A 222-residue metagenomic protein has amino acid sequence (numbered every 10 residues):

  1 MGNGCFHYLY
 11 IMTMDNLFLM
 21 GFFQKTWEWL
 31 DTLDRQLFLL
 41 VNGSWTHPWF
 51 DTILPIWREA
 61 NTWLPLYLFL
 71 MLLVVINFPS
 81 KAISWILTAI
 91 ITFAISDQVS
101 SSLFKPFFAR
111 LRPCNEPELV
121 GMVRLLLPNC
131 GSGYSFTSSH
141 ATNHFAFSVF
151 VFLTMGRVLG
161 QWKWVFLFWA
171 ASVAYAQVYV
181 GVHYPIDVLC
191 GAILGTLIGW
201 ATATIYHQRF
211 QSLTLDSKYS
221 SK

Functional and structural regions predicted by a protein language model:
N3-Y67, S100-G131, S217-K222: N-terminal transmembrane-helix/juxtamembrane module of multi-pass inner/ER membrane proteins
G43-H47, E59-W63, S80, H144 (+2 more regions): Membrane-interface junctions
W49, P79-W85, R157-W164: Membrane-helix interface segments
R58-N77, H140-N143: Hydrophobic alpha-helical transmembrane segments
L64, A89-A94, Q98, V188 (+2 more regions): Alpha-helical transmembrane spans of integral membrane proteins, capturing the lipid-embedded, hydrophobic core of TM
M71-S100: Interfacial segments of alpha-helical transmembrane regions
A89-K105, W162-A176: Small-polar-interrupted transmembrane alpha-helices in polytopic inner-membrane proteins
R124-K222: Membrane-embedded catalytic cores of phosphoryl/pyrophosphoryl-handling enzymes
